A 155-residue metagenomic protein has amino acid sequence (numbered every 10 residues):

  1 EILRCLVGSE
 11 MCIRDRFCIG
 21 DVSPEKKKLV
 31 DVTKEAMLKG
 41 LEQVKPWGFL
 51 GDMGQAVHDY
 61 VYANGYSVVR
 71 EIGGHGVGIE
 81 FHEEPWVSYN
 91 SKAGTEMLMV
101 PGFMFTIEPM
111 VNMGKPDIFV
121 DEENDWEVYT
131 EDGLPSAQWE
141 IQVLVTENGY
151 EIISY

Functional and structural regions predicted by a protein language model:
E1-I13: Single conserved hydrophobic/aromatic residue that forms the stacking wall/gate of nucleotide- or nucleobase-binding
R4, G48-E140, L144-E151: Active-site cofactor/co-catalyst pockets and adjacent glycine-rich loops in catalytic enzymes
E10, R14-L29: Acidic, low-complexity central loop/insert segments
G20-V22, I107, I153: Hydrophobic transmembrane helical bundles of multi-pass organellar membrane proteins
D21-E25, A36, P85, Y89-S91: Active-site glycine-rich loop that binds ribose-phosphate moieties when present
L29-L38: Residues forming anionic-ligand binding surfaces in small-molecule and nucleic-acid pockets of primarily soluble enzymes
